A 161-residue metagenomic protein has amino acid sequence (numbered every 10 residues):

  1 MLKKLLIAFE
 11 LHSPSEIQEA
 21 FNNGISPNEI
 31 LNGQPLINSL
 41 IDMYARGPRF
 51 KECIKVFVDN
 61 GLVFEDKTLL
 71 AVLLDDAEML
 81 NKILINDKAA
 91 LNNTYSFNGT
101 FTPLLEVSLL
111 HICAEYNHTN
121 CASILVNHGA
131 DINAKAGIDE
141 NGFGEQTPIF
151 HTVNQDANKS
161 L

Functional and structural regions predicted by a protein language model:
M1-A8, E29-Y44, V63-L73, N93-I112 (+1 more regions): Ankyrin-repeat boundary/"N-cap" motif
F9, F21-N22, I41, A45 (+6 more regions): Ankyrin-repeat helical core positions
H12, R49, D75, N117 (+1 more regions): Ankyrin-repeat intra-repeat helix-capping/turn positions
S13-E16, F21-G24, G33-S39, G47 (+2 more regions): Extended repeat-based scaffolds of very large eukaryotic assembly and lipid-transport proteins
E16, R49-C53, M79, N120-C121 (+1 more regions): Conserved ankyrin/ankyrin-like repeat signature
Q18-S26, E52-V63, K82-F97, S123-I132: Ankyrin repeat domain, specifically the short helix-to-loop turn at the C-terminus of the second helix of each repeat
L70, D76-I83: Hydrophobic repeat-domain scaffold segments
L109-H111, E115-C121, H128: Ligand-binding grooves and catalytic loops that recognize ribose/phosphate and carbohydrate rings, and esterified lipid
